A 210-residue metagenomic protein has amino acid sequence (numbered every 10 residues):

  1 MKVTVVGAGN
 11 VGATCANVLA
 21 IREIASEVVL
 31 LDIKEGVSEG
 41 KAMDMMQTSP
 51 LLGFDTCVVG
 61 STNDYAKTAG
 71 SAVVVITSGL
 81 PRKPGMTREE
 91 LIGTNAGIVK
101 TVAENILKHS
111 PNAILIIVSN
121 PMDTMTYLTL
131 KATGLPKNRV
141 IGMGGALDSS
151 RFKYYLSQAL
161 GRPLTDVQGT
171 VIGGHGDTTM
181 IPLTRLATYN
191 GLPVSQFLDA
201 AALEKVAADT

Functional and structural regions predicted by a protein language model:
A8-G9: Glycine-rich Rossmann-fold phosphate-binding loop(s) that bind the pyrophosphate of adenine dinucleotide cofactors
G12-A13: N-terminal Rossmann-fold NAD(P) dinucleotide-binding loop
L19: Aromatic pocket-lining residues of Rossmann-like dinucleotide-binding sites
L31-S71: Conserved N-terminal Rossmann-fold NAD(P) cofactor-binding segment
S78-L80: Conserved NAD(P)H cofactor-binding loop of Rossmann-fold oxidoreductase domains
T87-K153: Rossmann-like NAD(P)(H) cofactor-binding subdomain of soluble oxidoreductases
N138-R139, G144-T210: Active-site-lining helix/loop region of Rossmann-like oxidoreductase modules
